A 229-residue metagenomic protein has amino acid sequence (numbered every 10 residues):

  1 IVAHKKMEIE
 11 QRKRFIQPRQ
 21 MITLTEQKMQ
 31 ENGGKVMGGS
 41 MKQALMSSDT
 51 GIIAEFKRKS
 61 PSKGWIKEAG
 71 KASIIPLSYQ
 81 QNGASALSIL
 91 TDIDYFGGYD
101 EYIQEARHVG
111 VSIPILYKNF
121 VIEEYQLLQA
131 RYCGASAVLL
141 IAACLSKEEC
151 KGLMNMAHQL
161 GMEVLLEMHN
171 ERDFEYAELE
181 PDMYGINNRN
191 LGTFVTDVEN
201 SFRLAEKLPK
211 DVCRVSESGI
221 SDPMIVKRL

Functional and structural regions predicted by a protein language model:
I1, A54, Y79, L87 (+4 more regions): Conserved, mostly hydrophobic/aromatic
V2-K67: An N-cap/entry alpha-helix motif that binds or orients negatively charged groups
V36-T50, G97-L116, F120, A142 (+2 more regions): Alpha-helix-loop-beta-strand connector modules within alpha/beta enzyme cores
I53-S73, P114-I122, L165-E167, V215-S221: Active-site mouth loops of central-metabolism enzymes
S60-K118: Glycine-rich active-site/cofactor-binding loop and its immediate structural neighborhood
G83-A84, V109-I113, Y132-V138, H158-M162 (+2 more regions): Glycine-enriched alpha-helix->loop->beta-strand junction motifs that scaffold or abut catalytic
I122-G134, H169-E180, I220-L229: Catalytic cores of alpha/beta
E178-L229: Active-site/ligand-binding-proximal alpha/beta "capping" segment
